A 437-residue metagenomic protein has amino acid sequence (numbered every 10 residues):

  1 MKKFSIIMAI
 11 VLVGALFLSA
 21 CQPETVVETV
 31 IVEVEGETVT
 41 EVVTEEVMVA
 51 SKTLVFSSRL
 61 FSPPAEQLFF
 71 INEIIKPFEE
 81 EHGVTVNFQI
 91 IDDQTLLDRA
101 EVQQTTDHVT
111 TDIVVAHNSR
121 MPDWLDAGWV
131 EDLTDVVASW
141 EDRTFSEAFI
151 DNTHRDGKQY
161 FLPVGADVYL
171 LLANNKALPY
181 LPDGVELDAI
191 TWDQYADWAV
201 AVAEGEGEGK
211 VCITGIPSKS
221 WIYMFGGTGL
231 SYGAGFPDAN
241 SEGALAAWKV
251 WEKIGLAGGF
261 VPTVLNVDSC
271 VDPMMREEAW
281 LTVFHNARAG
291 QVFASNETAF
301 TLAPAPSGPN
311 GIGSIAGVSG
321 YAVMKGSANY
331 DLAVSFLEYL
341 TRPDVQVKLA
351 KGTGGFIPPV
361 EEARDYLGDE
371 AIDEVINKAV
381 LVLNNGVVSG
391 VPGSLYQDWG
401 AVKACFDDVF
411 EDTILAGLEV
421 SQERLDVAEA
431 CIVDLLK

Functional and structural regions predicted by a protein language model:
C21, E361, V375-I432: C-terminal capping/gating helix-and-loop segments adjacent to ligand/active sites or protein-protein/ligand interfaces
C21-D123, P309, L332, D344 (+4 more regions): Conserved N-terminal structural module of periplasmic/extracytoplasmic solute-binding proteins
K76-F145, H154, P179-P182, D272-M275 (+3 more regions): Extracytoplasmic "Venus flytrap"/periplasmic binding protein-like
H117-L170, D193-A196, T301-P306, D369-N377 (+1 more regions): Hinge/lid segment of periplasmic solute-binding proteins
S119-W129, T134, A148-L187, G215-F236 (+2 more regions): Periplasmic solute-binding protein
A196-A203, F236-N266: Glycine-centered hinge/linker elements that transmit conformational signals in sensory and ligand-binding systems
A247, A299-A322, I372-D373, V388: Periplasmic-binding protein-like
G290, S319-G400: Mature extracytoplasmic/periplasmic domains
